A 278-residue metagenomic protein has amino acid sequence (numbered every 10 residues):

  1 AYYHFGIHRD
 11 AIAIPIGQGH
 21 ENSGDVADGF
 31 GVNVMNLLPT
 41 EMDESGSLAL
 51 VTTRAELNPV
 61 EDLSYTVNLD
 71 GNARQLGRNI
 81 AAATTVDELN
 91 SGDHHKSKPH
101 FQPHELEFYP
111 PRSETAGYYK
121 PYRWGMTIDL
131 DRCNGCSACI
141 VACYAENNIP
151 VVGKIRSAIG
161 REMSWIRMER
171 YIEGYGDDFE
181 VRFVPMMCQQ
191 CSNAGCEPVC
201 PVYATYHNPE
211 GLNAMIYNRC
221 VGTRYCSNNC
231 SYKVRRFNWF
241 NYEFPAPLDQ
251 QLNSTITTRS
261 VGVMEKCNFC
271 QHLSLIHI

Functional and structural regions predicted by a protein language model:
A1-T127, D131, A142-A145, I149 (+1 more regions): Long, contiguous, secondary-structure-rich segments that constitute the structural scaffold of globular domains
Y2-F5, A13-G24, Y175-E180, M186-G211 (+3 more regions): Phosphate/diphosphate-binding loops
F101-R112, G117-Y119, S157-V199: Active-site-adjacent "gating/activation" loops or surface patches in catalytic cores
M126, K154, A158, G174 (+4 more regions): Hydrophobic alpha-helical scaffolding
L130-I140, P185, N193-E197, Y217 (+3 more regions): Residues immediately within or flanking Cys/His clusters that coordinate Zn2+ in small zinc-binding modules
C136-Y175, V221-R235: Carboxylate/His-rich catalytic cores and anion/metal-binding grooves
V221, W239, A246-R259: Catalytic cores of eukaryotic secretory-pathway lumenal/extracellular enzymes that build and remodel glycoconjugates
I276-I278: Conserved small/polar residues in nucleotide/adenosyl-binding loops
